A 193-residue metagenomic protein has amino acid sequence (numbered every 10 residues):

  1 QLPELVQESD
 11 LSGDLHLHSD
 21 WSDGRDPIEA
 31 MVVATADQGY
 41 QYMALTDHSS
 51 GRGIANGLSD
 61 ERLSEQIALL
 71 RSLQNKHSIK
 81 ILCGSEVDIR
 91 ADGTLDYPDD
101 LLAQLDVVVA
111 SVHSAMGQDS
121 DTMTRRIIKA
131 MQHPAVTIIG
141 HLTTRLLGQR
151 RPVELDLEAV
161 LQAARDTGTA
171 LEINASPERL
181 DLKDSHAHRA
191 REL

Functional and structural regions predicted by a protein language model:
Q1-L11, W21, I54-T167, D184: Extended substrate/RNA-proximal surfaces in nucleic-acid metabolism proteins
G13-E29: Di-metal (Zn2+ and/or Mg2+/Mn2+) metal-binding site signature of metallo-dependent hydrolases with the MBL/beta-CASP
H16, T35, D47, I81 (+3 more regions): Divalent metal-coordination and catalytic microenvironments
L17, H48, E86-V87, L142 (+1 more regions): Active-site metal-binding loops of divalent metal-dependent hydrolases
L17-D20, Y42-T46: Ser/Thr-glycine-rich phosphate-binding loops at phosphate-binding pockets of nucleotides, nucleotide cofactors
E29-A44, A68-L73: Alpha-helical scaffold segments that flank or form the walls of functional sites
V32, A36-D37, L101, M131-Q132 (+1 more regions): Non-catalytic positions within long, well-ordered alpha-helices that form the structural scaffold/packing of enzyme
P177-L180, D184-L193: C-terminal structured "cap/appendage" subdomains that terminate the fold
